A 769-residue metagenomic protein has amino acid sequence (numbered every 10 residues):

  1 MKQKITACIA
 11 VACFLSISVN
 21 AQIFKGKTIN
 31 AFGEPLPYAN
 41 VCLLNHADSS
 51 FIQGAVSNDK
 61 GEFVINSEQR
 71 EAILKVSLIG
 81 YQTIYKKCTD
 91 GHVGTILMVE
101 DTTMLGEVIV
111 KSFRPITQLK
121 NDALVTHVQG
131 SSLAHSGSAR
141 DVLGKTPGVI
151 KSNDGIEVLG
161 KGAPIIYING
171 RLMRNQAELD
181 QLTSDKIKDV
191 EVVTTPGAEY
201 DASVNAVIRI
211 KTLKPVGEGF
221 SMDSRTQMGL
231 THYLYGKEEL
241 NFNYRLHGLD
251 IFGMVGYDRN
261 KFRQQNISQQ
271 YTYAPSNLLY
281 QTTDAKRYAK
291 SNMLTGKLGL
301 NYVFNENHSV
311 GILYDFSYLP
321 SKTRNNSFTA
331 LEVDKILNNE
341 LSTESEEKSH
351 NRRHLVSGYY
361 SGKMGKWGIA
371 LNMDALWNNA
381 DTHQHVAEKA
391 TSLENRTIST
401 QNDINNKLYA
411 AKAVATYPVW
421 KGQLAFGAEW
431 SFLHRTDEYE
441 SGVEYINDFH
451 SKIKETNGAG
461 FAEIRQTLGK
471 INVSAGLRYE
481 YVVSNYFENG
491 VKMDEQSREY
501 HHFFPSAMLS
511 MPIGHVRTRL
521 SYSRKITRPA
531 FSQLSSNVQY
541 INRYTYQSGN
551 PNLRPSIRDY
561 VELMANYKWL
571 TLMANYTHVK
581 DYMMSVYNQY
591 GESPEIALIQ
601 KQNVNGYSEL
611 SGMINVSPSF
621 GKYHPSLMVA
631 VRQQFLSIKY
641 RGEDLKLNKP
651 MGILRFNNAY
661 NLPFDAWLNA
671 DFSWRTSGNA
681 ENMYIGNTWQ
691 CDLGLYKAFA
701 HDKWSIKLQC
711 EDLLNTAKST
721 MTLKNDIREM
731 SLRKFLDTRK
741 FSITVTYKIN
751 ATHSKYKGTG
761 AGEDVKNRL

Functional and structural regions predicted by a protein language model:
C42-L44, S77-Y81, V93-S132, K151-N153 (+2 more regions): Short, acidic, small-residue-rich periplasmic hinge/interaction motif at the N-terminus of Gram-negative outer-membrane
A47-E62: Short, acidic Ser/Thr/Gly-rich low-complexity loop/linker segments typical of extracellular and cell-surface proteins
N66, K145-P147, R171-G197: Short acidic/polar hinge/loop motifs at secondary-structure boundaries that mediate gating or recognition
G91-L97, E107, A139-V142, Q176-A177 (+3 more regions): N-terminal periplasmic accessory domains that precede and gate Gram-negative outer-membrane beta-barrel machines
D201-I208, V216-I267, S291-L294: Outer-membrane beta-barrel translocator/receptor signature
T295-S321, T343-N489, P512, V516-R517 (+2 more regions): Face-selective signature of the C-terminal outer-membrane beta-barrel domain
L408-K412, N457-A459, S548, R554 (+4 more regions): Outer membrane beta-barrel strand-and-loop segments of large Gram-negative receptors, especially TonB-dependent
K452-E455, E495-R498, I526-K580, L598-L610 (+1 more regions): Outer-membrane beta-barrel signature, preferentially recognizing the C-terminal barrel domain of Gram-negative
